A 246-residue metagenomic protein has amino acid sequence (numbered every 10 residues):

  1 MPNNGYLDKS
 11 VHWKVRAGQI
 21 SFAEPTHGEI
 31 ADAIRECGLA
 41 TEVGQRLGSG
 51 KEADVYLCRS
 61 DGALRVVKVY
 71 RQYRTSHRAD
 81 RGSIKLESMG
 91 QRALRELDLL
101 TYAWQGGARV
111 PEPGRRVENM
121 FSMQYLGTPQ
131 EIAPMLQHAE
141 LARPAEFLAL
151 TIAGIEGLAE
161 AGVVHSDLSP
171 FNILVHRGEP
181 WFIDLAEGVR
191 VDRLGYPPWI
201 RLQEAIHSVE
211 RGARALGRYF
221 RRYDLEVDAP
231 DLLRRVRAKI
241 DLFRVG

Functional and structural regions predicted by a protein language model:
M1-A40, A139: Ferredoxin-like alpha/beta domains used as RNA- or RNAP-binding modules
P2-V15, L136, L233-G246: C-terminal/domain-terminus segments
W13-S21, P25-T26, Y70-Y73, A139-R143 (+4 more regions): Surface-exposed, interaction-prone regions with an acidic/low-complexity signature
F22-I132, E156, E160: Conserved ATP-binding subdomain of kinase catalytic cores across diverse folds
R71, G127, P170, V175 (+1 more regions): Short, glycine/acidic-enriched loop or turn micro-motifs at the edges of active sites
D80-K85, Q130-E140, V189-I200: Short glycine/proline- and charge-enriched loop/turn segments that cap or connect secondary-structure elements
E87-V110, A133-F171, H176, P180 (+2 more regions): Conserved kinase catalytic-core helix
F147, A159-H165, H176-G246: C-lobe/activation-segment region of protein kinase-like
